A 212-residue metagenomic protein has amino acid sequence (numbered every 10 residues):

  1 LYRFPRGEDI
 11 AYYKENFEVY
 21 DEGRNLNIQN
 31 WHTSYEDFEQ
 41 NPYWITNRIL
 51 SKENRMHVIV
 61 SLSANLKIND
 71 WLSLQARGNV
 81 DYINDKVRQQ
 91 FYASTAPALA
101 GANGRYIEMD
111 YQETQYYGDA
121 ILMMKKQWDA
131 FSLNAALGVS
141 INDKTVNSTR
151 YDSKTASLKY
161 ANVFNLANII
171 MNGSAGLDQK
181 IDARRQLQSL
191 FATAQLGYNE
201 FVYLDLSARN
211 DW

Functional and structural regions predicted by a protein language model:
L1-H57, Q75-Q188: Surface-exposed loop/interface segments of Gram-negative outer-membrane beta-barrel transport/assembly proteins
S61-S63, K67, I121-M123, A136 (+1 more regions): Outer-membrane beta-barrel architecture
K67-N69, Q127-D129, N199: Outer-membrane beta-barrel channels and translocator barrels
Q188-Y198: Structured alpha-helical segments in the cores of large, soluble enzyme domains
L204-W212: Transmembrane beta-strand segments that form the barrel wall of outer-membrane beta-barrel proteins
